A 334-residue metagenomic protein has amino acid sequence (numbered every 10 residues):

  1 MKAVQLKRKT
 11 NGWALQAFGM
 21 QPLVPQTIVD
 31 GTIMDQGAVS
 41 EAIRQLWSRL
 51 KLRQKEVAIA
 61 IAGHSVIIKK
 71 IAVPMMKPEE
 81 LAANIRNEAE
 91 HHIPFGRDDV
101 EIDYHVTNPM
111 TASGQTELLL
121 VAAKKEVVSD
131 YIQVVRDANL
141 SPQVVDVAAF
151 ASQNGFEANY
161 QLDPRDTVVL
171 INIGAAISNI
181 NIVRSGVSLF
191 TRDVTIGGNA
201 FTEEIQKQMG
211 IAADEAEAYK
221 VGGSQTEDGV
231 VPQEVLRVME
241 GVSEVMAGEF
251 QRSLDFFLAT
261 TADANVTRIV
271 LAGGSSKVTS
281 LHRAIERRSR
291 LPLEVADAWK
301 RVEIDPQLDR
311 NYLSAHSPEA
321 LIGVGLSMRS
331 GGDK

Functional and structural regions predicted by a protein language model:
M1-E88, S129-Y131, D137-S141: Non-catalytic, solvent-exposed interaction/assembly segments
M1-F18, I59, M110-A218, M246: Small-residue (GG/TT-enriched) beta-loop-alpha framework at ligand/catalytic clefts
P25-T32, V66-M76, T107-P109, S113-L118 (+5 more regions): Short hinge/gating elements
I43-E56, A138, I211, Q251-R268: Phosphate/pyrophosphate-binding loops at sites that engage ATP/ADP/AMP, CoA/4′-phosphopantetheine, polyphosphate
E56, A60-Y160, R268, A298-D305 (+1 more regions): Active-site neighborhood for divalent-cation/phosphate handling
N154, S276, E294-K334: Glycine-rich phosphate-binding/hydrolytic loop that grips phosphoryl groups
K207, A218-R268, S275, I322: Adenine-nucleotide phosphate-binding core of ATP-dependent small-molecule kinases
V242, A264-E294, A298-K300: Glycine-rich phosphate-binding loops at beta-strand->alpha-helix junctions
